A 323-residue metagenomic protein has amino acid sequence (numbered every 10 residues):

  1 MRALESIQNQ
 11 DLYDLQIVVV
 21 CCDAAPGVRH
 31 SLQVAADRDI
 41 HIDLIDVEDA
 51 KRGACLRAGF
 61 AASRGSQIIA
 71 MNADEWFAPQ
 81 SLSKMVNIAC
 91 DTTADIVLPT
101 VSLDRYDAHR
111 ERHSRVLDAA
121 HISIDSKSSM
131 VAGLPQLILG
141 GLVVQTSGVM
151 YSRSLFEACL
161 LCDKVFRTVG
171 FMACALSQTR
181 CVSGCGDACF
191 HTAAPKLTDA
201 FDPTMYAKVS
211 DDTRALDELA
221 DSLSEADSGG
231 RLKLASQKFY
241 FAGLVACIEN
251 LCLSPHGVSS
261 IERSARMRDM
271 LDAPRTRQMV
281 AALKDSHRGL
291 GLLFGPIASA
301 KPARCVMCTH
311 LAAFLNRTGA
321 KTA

Functional and structural regions predicted by a protein language model:
S6-D46: Acidic donor-binding segment of Leloir-type glycosyltransferases
C22, M71-A73: Active-site acidic Asp-centered loop
V47-S63: Glycine-rich, basic loop-to-helix element that forms the pyrophosphate-binding segment of sugar-nucleotide handling
R52, W76-C185, T192-M205: Donor-binding/catalytic cores of nucleotide-activated saccharide and glycerol-phosphate transferases/polymerases
G65, A73, R167: Short acidic donor-binding/metal-coordinating loop in glycosyltransferase active sites
I68: Short aromatic/hydrophobic "clamp" motif used to bind/position activated sugar donors
E75, A94, L253-A323: Membrane-interface aromatic/basic loop that binds lipid-linked glycans or pyrophosphate carriers, typified by
D187-P195, A200-S228, S254-T276: Catalytic core of nucleotide-sugar-dependent glycosyltransferases
